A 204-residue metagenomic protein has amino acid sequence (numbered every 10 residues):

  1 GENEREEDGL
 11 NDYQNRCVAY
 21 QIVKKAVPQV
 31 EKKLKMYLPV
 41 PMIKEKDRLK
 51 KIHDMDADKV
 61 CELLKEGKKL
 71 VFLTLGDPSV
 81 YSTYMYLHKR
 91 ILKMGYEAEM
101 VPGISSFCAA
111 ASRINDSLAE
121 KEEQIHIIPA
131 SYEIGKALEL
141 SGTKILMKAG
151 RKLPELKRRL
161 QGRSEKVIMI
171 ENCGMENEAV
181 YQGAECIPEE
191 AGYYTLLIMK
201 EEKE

Functional and structural regions predicted by a protein language model:
G1-Y96, E185-P188, T195, K200-K203: Class I S-adenosyl-L-methionine
E2-D12, R16, Y20-I22, L138-E204: A contiguous loop/helix-start segment that scaffolds small-molecule binding in enzyme catalytic cores
K35-Y37, A98, I127, V167-M169: Conserved beta-strand scaffold positions in the cores of enzyme catalytic domains, especially in NTP/NDP-utilizing
V40-K46, E133-G135, M175-N177: A short acidic, often aromatic-flanked loop/helix-cap motif at beta-alpha or helix-coil junctions that lines enzyme
L49-A57, R113-D116, E139-T143, Y181-C186: Short, surface-exposed amphipathic charged segments that create phosphate/polyanion-binding patches used for binding
K59, Y132-K136, E155: Short acidic active-site motifs
S79-L140, P188: Class I SAM-dependent methyltransferase SAM-binding "motif I" and its flanking Rossmann-like core
